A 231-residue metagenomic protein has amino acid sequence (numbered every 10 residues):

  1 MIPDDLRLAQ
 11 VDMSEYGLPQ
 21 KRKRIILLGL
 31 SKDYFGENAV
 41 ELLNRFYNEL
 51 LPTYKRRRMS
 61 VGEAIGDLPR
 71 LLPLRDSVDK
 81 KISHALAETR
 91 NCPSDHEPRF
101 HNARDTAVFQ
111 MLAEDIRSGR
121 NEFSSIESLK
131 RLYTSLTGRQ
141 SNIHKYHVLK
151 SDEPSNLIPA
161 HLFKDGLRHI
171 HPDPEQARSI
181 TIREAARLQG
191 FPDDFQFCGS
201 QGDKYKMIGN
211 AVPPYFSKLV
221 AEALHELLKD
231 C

Functional and structural regions predicted by a protein language model:
M1-L136: Class I S-adenosyl-L-methionine
S77, K81-C231: C-terminal target-recognition/interaction regions appended to catalytic cores
